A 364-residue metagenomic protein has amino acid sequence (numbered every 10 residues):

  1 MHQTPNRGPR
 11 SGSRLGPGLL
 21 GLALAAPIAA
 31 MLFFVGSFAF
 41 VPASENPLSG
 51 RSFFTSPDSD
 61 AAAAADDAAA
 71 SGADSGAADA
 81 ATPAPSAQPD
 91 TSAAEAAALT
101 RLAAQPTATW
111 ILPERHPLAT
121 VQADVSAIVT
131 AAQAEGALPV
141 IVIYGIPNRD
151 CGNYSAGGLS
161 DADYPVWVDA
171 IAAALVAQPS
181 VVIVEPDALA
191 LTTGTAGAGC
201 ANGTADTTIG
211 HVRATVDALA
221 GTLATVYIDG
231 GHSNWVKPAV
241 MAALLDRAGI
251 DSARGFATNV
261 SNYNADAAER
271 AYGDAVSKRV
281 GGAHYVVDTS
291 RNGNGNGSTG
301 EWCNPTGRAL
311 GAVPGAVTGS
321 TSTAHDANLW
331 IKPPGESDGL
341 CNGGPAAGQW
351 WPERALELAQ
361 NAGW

Functional and structural regions predicted by a protein language model:
M1-P17: Terminal targeting segments of Actinobacterial cell-envelope proteins
R14-A29: Sec-dependent N-terminal signal peptides
A29-P47: C-terminal region of N-terminal signal peptides and the immediate post-cleavage residues of exported proteins
E45-A174, Q178, P333-Q360: N-terminal carbohydrate-binding/catalytic regions of secreted carbohydrate-active enzymes
S49-S56, A108-L112, P139-I141, S180-V184 (+4 more regions): Hydrophobic faces of well-ordered beta-strands that scaffold small-molecule active sites in alpha/beta enzyme cores
S56-A73, A78, A84-L102, S233-A355: Surface-exposed substrate-engagement region within the catalytic domains of secreted or surface-exposed extracellular
A131-A137, A170-S180, A214-V226, R279-G282 (+1 more regions): A structural motif corresponding to the C-terminal end of an alpha-helix and its immediate exit/capping segment
G157-A177, P186-L223, P238: Active-site cleft segment of glycoside hydrolase catalytic domains centered on the general acid/base Glu
